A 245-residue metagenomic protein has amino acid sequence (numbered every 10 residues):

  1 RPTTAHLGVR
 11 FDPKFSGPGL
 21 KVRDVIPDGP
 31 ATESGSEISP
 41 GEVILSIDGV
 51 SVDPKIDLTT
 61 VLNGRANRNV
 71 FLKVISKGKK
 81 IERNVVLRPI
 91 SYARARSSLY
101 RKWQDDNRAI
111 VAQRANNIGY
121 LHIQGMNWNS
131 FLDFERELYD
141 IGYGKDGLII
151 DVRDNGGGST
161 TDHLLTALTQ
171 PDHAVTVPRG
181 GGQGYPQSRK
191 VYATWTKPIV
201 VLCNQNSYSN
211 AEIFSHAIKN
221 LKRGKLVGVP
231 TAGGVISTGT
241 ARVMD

Functional and structural regions predicted by a protein language model:
R1, K21-D24, V50-M244: Cleft-lining beta-strand/loop regions that shape enzyme active-site pockets
P2-P54, W128: PDZ/PDZ-like domain segments forming the peptide/carboxylate-binding groove, activating on the N-terminal beta-strands
